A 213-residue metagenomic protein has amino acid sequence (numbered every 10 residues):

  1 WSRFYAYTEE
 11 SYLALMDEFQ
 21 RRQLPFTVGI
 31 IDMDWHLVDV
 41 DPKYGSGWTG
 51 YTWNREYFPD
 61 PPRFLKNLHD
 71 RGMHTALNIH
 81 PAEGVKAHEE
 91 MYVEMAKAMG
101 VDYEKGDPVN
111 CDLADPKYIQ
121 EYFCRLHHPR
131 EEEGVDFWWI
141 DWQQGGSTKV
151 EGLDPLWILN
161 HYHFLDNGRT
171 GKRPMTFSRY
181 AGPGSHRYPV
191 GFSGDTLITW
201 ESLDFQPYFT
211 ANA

Functional and structural regions predicted by a protein language model:
W1-A213: Catalytic-domain carbohydrate-binding cleft regions of carbohydrate-active enzymes
